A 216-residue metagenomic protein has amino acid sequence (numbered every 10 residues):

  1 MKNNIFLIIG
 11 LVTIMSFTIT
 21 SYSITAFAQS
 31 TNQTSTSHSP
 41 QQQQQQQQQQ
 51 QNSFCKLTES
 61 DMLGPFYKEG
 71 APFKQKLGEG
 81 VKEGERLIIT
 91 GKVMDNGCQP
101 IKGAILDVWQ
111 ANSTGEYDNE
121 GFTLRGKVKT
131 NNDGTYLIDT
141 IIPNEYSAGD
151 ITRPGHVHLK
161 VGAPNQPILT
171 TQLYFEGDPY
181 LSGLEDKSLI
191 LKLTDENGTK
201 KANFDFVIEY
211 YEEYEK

Functional and structural regions predicted by a protein language model:
K2-T25: Sec-dependent N-terminal signal peptides of Gram-positive bacterial secreted proteins and lipoproteins
F27-I190, T194-N197, K201-K216: Beta-strand-dominated extracellular/periplasmic modules and repeats in secreted or surface-exposed proteins
